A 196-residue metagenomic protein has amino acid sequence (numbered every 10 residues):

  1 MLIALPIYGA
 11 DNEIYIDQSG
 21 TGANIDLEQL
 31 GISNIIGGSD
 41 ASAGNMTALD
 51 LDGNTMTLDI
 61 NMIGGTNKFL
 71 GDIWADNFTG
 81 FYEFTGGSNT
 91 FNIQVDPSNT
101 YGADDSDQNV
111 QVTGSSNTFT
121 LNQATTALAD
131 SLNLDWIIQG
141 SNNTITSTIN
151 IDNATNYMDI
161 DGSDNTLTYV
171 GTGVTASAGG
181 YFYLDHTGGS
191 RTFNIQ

Functional and structural regions predicted by a protein language model:
A4-P6: N-terminal signal peptide c-region/cleavage motif recognized by signal peptidases
A10-Q196: Low-complexity repeat regions of mature extracellularly deployed or surface/particle-associated proteins
